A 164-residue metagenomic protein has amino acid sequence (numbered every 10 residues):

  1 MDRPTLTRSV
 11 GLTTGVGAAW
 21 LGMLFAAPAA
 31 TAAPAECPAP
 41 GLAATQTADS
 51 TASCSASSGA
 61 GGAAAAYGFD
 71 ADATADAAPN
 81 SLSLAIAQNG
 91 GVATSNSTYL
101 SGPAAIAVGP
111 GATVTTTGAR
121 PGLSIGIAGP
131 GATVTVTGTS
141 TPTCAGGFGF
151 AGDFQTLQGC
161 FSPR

Functional and structural regions predicted by a protein language model:
M1-T45, F161-R164: Terminal non-domain segments
A33-R164: Low-complexity repeat regions of mature extracellularly deployed or surface/particle-associated proteins
